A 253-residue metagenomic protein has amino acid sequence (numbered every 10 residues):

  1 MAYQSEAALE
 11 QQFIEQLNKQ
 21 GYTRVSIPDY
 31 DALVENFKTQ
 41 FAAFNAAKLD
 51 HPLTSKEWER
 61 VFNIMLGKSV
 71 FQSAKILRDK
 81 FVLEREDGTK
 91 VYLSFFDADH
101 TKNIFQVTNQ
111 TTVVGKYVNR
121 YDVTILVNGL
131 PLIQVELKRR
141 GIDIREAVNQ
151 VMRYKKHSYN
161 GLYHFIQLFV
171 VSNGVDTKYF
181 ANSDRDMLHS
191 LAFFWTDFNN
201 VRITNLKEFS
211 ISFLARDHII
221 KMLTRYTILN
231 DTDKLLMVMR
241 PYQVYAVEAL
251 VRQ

Functional and structural regions predicted by a protein language model:
A2-Q253: ATP-dependent helicase/translocase motor core
